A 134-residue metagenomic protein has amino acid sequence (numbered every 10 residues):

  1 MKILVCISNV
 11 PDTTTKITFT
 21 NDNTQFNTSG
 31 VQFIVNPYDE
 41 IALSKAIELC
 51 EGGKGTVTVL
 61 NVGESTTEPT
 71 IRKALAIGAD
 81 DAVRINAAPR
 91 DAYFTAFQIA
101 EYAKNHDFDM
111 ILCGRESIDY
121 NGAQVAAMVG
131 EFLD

Functional and structural regions predicted by a protein language model:
M1-L133: N-terminal glycine-rich FAD/FM-binding segment characteristic of electron-transfer flavoproteins
